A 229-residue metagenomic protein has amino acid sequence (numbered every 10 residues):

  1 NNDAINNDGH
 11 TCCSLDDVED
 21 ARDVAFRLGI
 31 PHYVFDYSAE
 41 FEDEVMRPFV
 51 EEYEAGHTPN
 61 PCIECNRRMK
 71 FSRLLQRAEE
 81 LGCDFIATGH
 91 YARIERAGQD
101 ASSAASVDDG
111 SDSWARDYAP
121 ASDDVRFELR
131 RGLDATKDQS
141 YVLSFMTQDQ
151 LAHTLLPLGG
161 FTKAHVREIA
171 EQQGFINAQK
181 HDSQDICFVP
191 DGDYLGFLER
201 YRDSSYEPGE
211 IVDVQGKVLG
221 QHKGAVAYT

Functional and structural regions predicted by a protein language model:
N1-S144, L155, H165, E171: ATP-dependent adenylation/nucleotidyltransferase module used to activate substrates
T11, L15, M46, A78-E79 (+5 more regions): Generic hydrophobic-segment detector
F145-Q148, D191-G192: Active-site loops of AMP-binding adenylate-forming
G159, A164-T229: Anionic-ligand-binding alpha/beta catalytic cores of soluble enzymes and soluble regulatory domains that recognize
